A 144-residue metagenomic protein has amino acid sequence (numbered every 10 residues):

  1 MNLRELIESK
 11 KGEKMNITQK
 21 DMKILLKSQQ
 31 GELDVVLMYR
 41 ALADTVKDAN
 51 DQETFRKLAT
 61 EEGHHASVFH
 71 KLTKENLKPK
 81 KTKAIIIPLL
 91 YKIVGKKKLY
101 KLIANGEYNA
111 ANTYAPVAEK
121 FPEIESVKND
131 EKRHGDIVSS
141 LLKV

Functional and structural regions predicted by a protein language model:
N2-V144: Non-heme di-metal
